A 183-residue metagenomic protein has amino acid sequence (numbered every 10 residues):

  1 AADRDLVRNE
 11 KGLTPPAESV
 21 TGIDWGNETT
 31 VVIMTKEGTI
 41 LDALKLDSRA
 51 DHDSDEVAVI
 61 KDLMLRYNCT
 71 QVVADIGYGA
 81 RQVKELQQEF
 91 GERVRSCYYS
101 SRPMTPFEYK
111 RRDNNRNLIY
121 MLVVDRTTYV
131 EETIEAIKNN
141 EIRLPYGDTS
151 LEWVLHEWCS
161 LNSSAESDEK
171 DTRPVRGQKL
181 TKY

Functional and structural regions predicted by a protein language model:
A1-V20: ATPase catalytic-site recognition across NTP-hydrolyzing enzymes
S19-N27: Long hydrophobic segments that form regular secondary structure
T21, E37-E169: Mg2+-dependent endonuclease catalytic cores in nucleic-acid-processing enzymes, primarily RNase H-like
G26, K36-E37: Short strand-coil-strand connectors
T30-M34: Short beta-strand scaffold segments in enzyme catalytic cores
E169-Y183: Acidic, Mg2+-coordinating catalytic module of metal-dependent nucleases/exonucleases that use a two-metal-ion mechanism
